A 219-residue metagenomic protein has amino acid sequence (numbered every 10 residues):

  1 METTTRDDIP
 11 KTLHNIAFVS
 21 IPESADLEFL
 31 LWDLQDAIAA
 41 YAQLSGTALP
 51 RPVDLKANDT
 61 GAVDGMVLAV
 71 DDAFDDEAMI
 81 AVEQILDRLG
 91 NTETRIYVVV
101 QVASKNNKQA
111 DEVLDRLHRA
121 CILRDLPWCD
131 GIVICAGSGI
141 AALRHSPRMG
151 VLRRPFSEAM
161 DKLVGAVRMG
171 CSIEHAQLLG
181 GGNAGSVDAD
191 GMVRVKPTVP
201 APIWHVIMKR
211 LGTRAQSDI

Functional and structural regions predicted by a protein language model:
T3-A40: N-terminal beta1-alpha1 ligand-phosphate binding loop
H14, A57-D125: Helix-loop-strand module that forms the ligand-binding subsite of alpha/beta enzymes
F18, P50-P52, W128-G131: Conserved beta-strand scaffold positions in the cores of enzyme catalytic domains, especially in NTP/NDP-utilizing
V19-P22, A69-D71, V100-Q101, I132-G137: Short loop/turn segments at strand-loop or loop-helix junctions that form parts of catalytic or ligand-binding pockets
D36-A62: A short, well-structured beta->alpha microelement
Q109-E174: Active-site/pore-lining binding-face segments in mid-to-C-terminal subdomains
P155-I219: C-terminal and late-domain segments of enzyme folds
